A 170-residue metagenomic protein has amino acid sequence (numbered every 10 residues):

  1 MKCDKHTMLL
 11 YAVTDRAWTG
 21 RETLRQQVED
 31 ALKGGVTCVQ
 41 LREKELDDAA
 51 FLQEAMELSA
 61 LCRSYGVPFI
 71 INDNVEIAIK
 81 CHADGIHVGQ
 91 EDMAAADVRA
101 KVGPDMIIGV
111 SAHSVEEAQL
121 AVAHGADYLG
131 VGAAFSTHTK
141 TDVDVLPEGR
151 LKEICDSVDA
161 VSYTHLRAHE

Functional and structural regions predicted by a protein language model:
M1-G85, Q90-D92, K101-A126: Conserved N-terminal beta1-alpha1 strand-loop-helix module at the mouth
G89-Y163: Conserved anion-binding
T164-E170: Conserved small/polar residues in nucleotide/adenosyl-binding loops
